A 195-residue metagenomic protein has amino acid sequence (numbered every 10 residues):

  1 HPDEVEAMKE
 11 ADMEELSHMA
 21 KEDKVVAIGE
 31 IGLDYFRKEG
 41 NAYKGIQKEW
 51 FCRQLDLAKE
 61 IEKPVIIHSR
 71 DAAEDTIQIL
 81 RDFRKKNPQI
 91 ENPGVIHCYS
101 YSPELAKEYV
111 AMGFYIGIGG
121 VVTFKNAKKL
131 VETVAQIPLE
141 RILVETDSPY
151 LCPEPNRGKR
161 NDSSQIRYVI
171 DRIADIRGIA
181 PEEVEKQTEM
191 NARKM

Functional and structural regions predicted by a protein language model:
H1-P64, M112-Y115, G120-K125: Active-site gating/metal-coordination segments in enzymes
E15-V26, L80, R84, Y109-A111 (+1 more regions): Acidic (Asp/Glu)-rich catalytic clusters
I28, G32, I66, V95 (+1 more regions): Generic enzyme active-site microenvironment
I28-E30, A58, Y109, V134 (+3 more regions): Conserved, mostly hydrophobic/aromatic
L57, S164-M195: Mid-to-C-terminal alpha-helical segments outside catalytic/metal-binding sites
P64-R84: Glycine- and Gly-Pro-enriched alpha-helical subdomains that act as flexible, kink-prone "lid/hinge" or packing modules
I79-N126: Active-site core of metal-dependent hydrolases
E140-D162, V184: Short acidic/histidine-rich active-site segments
